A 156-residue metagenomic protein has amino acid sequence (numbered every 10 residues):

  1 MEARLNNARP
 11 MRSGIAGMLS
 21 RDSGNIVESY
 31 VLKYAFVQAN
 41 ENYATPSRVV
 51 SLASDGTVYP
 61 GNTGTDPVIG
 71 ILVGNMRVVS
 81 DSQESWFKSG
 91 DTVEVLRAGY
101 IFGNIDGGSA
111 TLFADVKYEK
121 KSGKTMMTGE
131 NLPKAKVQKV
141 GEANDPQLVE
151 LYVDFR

Functional and structural regions predicted by a protein language model:
M1-R156: Surface-exposed, low-hydrophobicity beta-strand/loop segments enriched in small/polar/acidic residues
